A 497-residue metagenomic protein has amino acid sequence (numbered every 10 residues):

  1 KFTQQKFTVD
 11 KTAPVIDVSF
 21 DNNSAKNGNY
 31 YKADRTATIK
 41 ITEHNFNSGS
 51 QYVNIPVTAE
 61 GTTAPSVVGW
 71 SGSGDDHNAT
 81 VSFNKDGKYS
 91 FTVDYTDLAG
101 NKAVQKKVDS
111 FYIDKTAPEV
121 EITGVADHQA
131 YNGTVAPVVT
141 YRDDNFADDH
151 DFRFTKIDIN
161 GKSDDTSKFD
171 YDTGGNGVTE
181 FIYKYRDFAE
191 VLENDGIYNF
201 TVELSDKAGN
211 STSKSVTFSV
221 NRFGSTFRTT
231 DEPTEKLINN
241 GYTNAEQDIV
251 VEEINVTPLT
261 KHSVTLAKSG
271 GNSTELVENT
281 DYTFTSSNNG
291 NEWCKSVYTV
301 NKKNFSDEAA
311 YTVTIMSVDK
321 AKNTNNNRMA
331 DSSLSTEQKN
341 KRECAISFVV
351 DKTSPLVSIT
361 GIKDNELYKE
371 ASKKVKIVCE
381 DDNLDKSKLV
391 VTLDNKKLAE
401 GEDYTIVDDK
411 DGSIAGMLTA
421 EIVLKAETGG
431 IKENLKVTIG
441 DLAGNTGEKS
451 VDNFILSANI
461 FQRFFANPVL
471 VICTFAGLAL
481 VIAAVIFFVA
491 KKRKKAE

Functional and structural regions predicted by a protein language model:
K1, T96-K102, S205-N210, V318-E337 (+1 more regions): Short, solvent-exposed loop/turn segments at the edges of extracellular beta-sandwich modules
T3-P14, V108-E121, D206, V216-T230 (+4 more regions): Flexible, low-complexity linkers/stalks enriched in Thr/Pro that connect modular domains
V15-G28, E121-Y131, R228-N240, P355-L367 (+1 more regions): Short, solvent-exposed loop/edge segments of extracellular or virion-exposed proteins
I41-Y52, T62, Y141-F152, E253-K261 (+2 more regions): Extracellular acidic loop/turn motifs
S71-A79, G174-D187, S287-T299, D409-V423: Aromatic sugar-binding surface patches on proteins that engage polysaccharides or sugar-phosphate polymers
V81-K88, F188-I197, V300-A310, I422-K432: Surface-exposed, short loops/turns at beta-strand junctions within beta-sandwich domains
K341-S354, V378-E380, L393-N395, E402-R463: Membrane-proximal extracellular "stem/stalk" segments of glycoproteins immediately N-terminal to a transmembrane helix
A479-E497: C-terminal membrane-anchoring or membrane-association module
